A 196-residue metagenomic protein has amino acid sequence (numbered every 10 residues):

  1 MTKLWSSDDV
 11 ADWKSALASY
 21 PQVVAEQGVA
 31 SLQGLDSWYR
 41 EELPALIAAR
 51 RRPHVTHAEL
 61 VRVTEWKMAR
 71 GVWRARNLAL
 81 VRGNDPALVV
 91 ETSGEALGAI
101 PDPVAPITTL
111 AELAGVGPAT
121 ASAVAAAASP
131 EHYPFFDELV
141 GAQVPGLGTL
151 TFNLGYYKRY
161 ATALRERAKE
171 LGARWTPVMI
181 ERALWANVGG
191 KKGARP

Functional and structural regions predicted by a protein language model:
M1-V63, H132-P196: C-terminal accessory module of base-excision DNA glycosylases/AP lyases that mediates lesion recognition and DNA
A49-V89: Short, well-structured hydrophobic secondary-structure segments
M68, L97-P101, A126-S129: Generic short alpha-helical segment signal, independent of protein family or function, capturing local helix propensity
V72-V116: Helix-hairpin-helix/helix-loop-helix acidic hairpins
A105-G146: Catalytic DNA-binding helix-loop module of base-excision-repair DNA glycosylases/AP lyases
